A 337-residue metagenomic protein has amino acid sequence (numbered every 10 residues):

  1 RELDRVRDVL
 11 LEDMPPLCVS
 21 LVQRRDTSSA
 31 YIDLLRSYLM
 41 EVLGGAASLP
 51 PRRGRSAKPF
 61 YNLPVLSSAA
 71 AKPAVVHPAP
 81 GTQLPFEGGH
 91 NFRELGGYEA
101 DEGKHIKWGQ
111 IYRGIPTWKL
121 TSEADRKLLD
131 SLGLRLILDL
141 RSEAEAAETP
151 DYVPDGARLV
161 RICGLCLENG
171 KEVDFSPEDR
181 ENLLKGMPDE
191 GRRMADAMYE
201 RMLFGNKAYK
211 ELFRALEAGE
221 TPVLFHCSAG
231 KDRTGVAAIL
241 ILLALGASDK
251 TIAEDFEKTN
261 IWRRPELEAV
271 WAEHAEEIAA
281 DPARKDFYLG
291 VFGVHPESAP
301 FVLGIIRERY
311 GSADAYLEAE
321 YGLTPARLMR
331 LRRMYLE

Functional and structural regions predicted by a protein language model:
R1, Y31, L140: Replace "coordinates the UDP/GDP/TDP-sugar" with "coordinates nucleotide-activated sugar donors
R1-R25: Beta-alpha-beta core module
C18-G45: Extended ligand-binding regions for polar small-molecule ligands
L43, L49, L63-L66: Leucine-biased recognition of intrinsically disordered, low-complexity hydrophobic segments
A46-R53, A70: Intrinsic, low-complexity polybasic segments
F60-L224, V236-E337: Cys-dependent protein tyrosine phosphatase-like superfamily
A229, R233-T234: Ser/Thr-glycine-rich phosphate-binding loops at phosphate-binding pockets of nucleotides, nucleotide cofactors
